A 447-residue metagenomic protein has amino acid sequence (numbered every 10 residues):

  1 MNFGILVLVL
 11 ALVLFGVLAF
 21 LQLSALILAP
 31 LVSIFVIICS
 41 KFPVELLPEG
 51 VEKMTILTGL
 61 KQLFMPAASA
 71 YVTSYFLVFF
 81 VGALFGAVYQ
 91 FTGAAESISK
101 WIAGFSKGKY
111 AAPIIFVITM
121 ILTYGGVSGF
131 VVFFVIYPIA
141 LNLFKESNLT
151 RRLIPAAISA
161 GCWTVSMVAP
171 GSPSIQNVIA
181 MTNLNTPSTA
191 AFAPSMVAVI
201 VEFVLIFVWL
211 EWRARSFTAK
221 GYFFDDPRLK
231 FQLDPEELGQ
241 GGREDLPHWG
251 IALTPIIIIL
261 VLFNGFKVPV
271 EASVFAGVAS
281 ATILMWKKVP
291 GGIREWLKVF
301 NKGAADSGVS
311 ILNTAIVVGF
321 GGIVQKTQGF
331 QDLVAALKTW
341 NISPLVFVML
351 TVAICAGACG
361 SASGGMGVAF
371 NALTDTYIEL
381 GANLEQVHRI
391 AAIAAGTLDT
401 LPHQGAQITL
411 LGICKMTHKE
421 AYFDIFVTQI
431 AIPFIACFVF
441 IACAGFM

Functional and structural regions predicted by a protein language model:
M1-L12, V44, A193-V299, C414 (+3 more regions): Long, contiguous bundles of hydrophobic transmembrane helices that form the permeation core of multi-pass
N2-I5, A68-Y75, I102-V117, E146-I154 (+5 more regions): Membrane-interfacial loop-to-helix junctions in multi-pass transporters
V7-A19, P30-S40, V81-L84, I118-T123 (+7 more regions): Hydrophobic core segments of alpha-helical transmembrane domains in multi-pass membrane transport and ion-translocation
L21-A25, V72-Y75, G86-E96, T123-V135 (+6 more regions): Short helix-coil transition sites and intra-membrane helix breaks within transmembrane domains of multi-pass
L60-E96, I121, E271, F275 (+1 more regions): Core transmembrane alpha-helical segments of multi-pass membrane transporters/permeases
V78-V81, F105-L141, A315, W340-L380: Hydrophobic alpha-helical transmembrane segments of multi-pass integral membrane proteins, predominantly secondary
A83, S97-S99, V131-L143, S172-L184 (+2 more regions): Re-entrant/interfacial helical elements at transmembrane boundaries that shape and gate the permeation pathway
K109-Y124, L149-V165, A191-M196, I200 (+2 more regions): Alpha-helical transmembrane segments of multi-pass membrane proteins
